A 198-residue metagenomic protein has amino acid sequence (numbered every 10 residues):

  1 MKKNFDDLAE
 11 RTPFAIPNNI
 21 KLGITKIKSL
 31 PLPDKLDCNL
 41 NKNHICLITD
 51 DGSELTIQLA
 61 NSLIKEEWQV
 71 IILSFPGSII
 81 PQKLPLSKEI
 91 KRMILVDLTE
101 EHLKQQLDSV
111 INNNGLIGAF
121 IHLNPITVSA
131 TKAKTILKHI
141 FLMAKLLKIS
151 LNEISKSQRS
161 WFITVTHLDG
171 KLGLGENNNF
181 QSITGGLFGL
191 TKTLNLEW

Functional and structural regions predicted by a protein language model:
M1-L142: Flexible, low-complexity flanking/linker segments at catalytic domain boundaries
E54, I126, N152, L196-E197: A very general structural signal that marks isolated residues within well-ordered alpha-helical segments
Q58, K145, I149, G189 (+1 more regions): Alpha-helical scaffold segments in soluble metabolic enzymes
L63, N195-W198: A generic structural signal for well-ordered alpha-helical segments
K83-K88, S155-S157, E176: Intrinsically disordered, low-complexity coil segments
N124-I126, I136-H139, R159-L196: Catalytic loop of short-chain dehydrogenase/reductase
L146-R159, E197: A short helix-coil junction within the Rossmann-fold of NAD(P)-dependent oxidoreductases
